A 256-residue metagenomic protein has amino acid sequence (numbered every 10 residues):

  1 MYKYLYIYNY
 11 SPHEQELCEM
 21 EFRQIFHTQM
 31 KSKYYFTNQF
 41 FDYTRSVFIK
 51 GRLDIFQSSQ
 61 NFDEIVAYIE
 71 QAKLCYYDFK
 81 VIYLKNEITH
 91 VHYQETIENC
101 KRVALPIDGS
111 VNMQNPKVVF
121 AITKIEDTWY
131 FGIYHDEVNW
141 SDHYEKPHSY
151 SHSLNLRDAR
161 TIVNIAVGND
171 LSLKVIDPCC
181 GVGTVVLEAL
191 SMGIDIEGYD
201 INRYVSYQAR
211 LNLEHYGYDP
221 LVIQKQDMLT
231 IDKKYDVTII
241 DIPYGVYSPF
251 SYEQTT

Functional and structural regions predicted by a protein language model:
M1-I49, L53-Q57, N86-E87, Q94-N99 (+3 more regions): Class I S-adenosyl-L-methionine-dependent methyltransferase catalytic core
F48-K73: A broadly used, surface-exposed interaction patch
Y68-Y76, I239, P243: Electropositive, surface-exposed helix/loop patches at the edges of structured domains that serve as adaptable
C75-F79, S172-K174: Nucleotide donor/acceptor-binding cores
V81-L84: Acidic beta-strand-to-loop metal/phosphate-binding motif
V103-L105: Internal alpha/beta scaffold segment
